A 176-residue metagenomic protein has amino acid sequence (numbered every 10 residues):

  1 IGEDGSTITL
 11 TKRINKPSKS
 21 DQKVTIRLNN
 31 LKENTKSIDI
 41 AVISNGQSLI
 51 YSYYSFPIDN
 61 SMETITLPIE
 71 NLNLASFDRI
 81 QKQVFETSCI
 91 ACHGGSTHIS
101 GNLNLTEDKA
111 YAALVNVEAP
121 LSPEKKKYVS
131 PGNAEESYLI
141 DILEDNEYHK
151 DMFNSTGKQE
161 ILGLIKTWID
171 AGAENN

Functional and structural regions predicted by a protein language model:
I1-V24, L31-N176: Aromatic- and Gly/Pro-enriched helix-to-coil junctions and flexible linker segments
